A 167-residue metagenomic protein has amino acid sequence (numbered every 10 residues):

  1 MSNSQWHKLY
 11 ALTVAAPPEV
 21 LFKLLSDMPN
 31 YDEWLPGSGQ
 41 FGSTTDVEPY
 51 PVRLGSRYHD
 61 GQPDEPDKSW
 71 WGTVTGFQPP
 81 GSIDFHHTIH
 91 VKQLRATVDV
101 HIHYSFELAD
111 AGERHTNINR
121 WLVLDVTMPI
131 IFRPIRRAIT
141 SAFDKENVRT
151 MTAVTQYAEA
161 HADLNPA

Functional and structural regions predicted by a protein language model:
M1-Y50: Hydrophobic ligand-binding cavity/cleft-lining segments
L9-A11, G55-H59, W71, D84-H86 (+2 more regions): Beta-strand secondary-structure signal
A15-E19, T75-S82, E107-N117: A short, structured loop/turn motif at beta-sheet edges
V20-L25, Y31, Y58, V74 (+3 more regions): Hydrophobic pocket/interface hotspot
S43-T97, R149-A167: Glycine-rich portal/gate segments that line the openings of hydrophobic small-molecule binding cavities
V91-K145, N165-P166: Beta-strand/loop substructures that line and gate deep hydrophobic ligand-binding cavities in soluble
